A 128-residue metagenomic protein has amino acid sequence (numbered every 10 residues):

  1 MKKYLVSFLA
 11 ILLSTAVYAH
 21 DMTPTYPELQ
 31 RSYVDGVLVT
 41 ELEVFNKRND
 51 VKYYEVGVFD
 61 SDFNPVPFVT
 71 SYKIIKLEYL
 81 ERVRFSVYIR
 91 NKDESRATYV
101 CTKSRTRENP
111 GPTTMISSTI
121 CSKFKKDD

Functional and structural regions predicted by a protein language model:
K2-A10: Sec-dependent signal peptide recognition, specifically the positively charged N-region followed immediately by
L5, T15-D21: Sec/Tat signal peptide C-region and signal peptidase I cleavage site
A19-D35, F68-T70: N-terminal edge beta-strand
T25, V34-E41, S95-Y99: Short, solvent-exposed loop/turn segments enriched in Ser/Thr/Gly
V39-K47, Y88: Short edge beta-strand/loop segments characteristic of extracellular beta-sandwich folds
K47-P65, K103-S104: Short acidic, flexible loop segments centered on an aromatic residue
N64-E94: Intrinsically disordered, low-complexity Pro/Gly/Ser/Thr-rich segments with frequent PxxP/GP/PP motifs and embedded
K92-D128: Terminal connector regions
